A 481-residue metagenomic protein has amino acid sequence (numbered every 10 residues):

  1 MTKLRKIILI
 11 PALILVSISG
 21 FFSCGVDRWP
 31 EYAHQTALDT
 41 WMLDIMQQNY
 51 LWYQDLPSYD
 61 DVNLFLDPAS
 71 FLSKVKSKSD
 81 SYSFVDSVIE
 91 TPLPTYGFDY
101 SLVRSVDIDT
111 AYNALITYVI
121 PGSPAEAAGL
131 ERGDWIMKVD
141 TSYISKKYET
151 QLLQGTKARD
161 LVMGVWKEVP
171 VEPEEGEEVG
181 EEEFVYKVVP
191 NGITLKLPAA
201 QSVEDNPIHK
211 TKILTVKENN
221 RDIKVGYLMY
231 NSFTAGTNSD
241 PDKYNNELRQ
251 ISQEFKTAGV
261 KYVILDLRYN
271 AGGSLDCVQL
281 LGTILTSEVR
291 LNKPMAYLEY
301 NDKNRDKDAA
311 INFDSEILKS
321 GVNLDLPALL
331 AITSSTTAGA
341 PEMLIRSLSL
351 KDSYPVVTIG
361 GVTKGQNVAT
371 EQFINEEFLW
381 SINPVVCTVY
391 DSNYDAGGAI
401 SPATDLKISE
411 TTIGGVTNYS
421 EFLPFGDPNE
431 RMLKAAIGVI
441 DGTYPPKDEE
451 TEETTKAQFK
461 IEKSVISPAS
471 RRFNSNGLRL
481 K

Functional and structural regions predicted by a protein language model:
T2-P11: Bacterial N-terminal signal peptides that target proteins for export
G20-S23: C-terminal motif of bacterial Sec signal peptides marking the signal peptidase cleavage site
G25-Y262, K456-K481: Flexible, low-complexity junctional segments that flank or bridge functional domains
T141, R268, S334: Flexible loop residues that form catalytic and substrate-binding hotspots at small-molecule/glycan-binding clefts
V169, Y269-G272: Short, internal active-site loops enriched in acidic
S232-D240, R249-Q250, E254-Y262, A271-K481: C-terminal "post-core" interaction segments
L265: P-loop NTPase catalytic core of nucleic-acid-dependent motor ATPases
